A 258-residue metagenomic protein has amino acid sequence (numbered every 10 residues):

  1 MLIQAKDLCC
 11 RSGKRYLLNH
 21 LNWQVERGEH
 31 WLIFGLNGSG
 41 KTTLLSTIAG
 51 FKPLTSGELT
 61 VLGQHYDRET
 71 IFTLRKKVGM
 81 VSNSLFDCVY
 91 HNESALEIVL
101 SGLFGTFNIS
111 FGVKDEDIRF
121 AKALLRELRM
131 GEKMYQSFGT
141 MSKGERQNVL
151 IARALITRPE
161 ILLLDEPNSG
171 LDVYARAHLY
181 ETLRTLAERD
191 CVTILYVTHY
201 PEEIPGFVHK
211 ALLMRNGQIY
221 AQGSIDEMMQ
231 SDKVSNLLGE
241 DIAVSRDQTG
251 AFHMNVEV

Functional and structural regions predicted by a protein language model:
A49: Helix-to-loop junction immediately C-terminal to a conserved catalytic motif
G57-D67, L74: Conserved ABC transporter NBD signature motif
L124-G139: Conserved ABC nucleotide-binding domain
R158: Conserved catalytic motifs of ABC-family nucleotide-binding domains
L162-D165: Catalytic Walker B motif of ABC-type/P-loop ATPase nucleotide-binding domains
T198-H199: H-loop/switch region of ABC-family ATPase nucleotide-binding domains
